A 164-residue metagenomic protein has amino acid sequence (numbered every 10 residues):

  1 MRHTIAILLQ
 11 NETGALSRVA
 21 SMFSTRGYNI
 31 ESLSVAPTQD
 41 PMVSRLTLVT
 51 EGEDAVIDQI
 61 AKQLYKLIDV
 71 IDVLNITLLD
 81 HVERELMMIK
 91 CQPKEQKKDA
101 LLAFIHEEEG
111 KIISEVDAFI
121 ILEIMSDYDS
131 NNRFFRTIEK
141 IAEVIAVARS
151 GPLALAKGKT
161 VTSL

Functional and structural regions predicted by a protein language model:
M1-T4, L8-V43, V49-L164: Long, contiguous binding/interaction regions
